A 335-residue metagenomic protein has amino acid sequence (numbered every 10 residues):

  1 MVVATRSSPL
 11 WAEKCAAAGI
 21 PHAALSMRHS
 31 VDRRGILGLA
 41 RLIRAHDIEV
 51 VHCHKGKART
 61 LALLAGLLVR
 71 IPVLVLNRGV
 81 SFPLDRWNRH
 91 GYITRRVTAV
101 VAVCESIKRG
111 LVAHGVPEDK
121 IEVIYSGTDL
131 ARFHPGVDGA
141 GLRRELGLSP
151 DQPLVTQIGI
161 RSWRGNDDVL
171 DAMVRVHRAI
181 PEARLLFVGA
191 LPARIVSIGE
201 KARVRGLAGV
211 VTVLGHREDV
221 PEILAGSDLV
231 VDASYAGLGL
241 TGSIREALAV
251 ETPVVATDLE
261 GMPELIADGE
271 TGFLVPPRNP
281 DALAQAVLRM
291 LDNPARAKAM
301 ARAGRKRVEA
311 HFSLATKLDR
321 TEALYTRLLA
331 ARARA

Functional and structural regions predicted by a protein language model:
V3-A4, P253-A256, I266: Short hydrophobic beta-strand element within catalytic cores of glycosyltransferases and related nucleotide-activated
I71-E105, H114: A conserved, positively charged/aromatic
V97-V123, T128-R132, S197: A short, active-site helix/loop in glycosyltransferases that binds the activated sugar's phosphate group
H134-L148, L318: A short helix/loop element that forms part of the nucleotide-sugar donor recognition site in Leloir-type
S149-R164, L170-M173, L186: Conserved donor-binding/catalytic core segment of Leloir-type glycosyltransferases
I198-R217: Nucleotide-activated donor-binding/catalytic signature segment of Leloir-type glycosyltransferases, i.e., the conserved
A225-G239, T252: Acidic donor-binding loop of glycosyltransferase active sites
D268-G269, F273-P280, R289-A295: Conserved acidic donor-binding segment of nucleotide-sugar-dependent glycosyltransferases
